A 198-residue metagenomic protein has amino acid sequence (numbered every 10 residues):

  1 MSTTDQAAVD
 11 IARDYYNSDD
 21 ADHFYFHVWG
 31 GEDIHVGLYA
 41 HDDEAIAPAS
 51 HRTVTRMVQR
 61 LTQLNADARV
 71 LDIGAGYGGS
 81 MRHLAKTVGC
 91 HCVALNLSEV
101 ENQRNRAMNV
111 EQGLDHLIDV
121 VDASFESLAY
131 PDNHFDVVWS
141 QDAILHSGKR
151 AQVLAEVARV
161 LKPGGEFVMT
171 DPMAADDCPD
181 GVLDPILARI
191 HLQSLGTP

Functional and structural regions predicted by a protein language model:
M1-Y25: N-terminal auxiliary segments of SAM/dcSAM-dependent transferases
W29-A40, E44-A66: Conserved alpha-helix/loop element of class I SAM-dependent methyltransferases that forms part of the SAM/SAH-binding
R69-D72, G79-S127: Class I SAM-dependent methyltransferase SAM/SAH-binding core
E126-V137: A short acidic, Gly/Pro-enriched loop at the edge of an enzyme's catalytic core that lines a small-molecule cofactor
V137-K149: A short SAM/SAH-binding and catalytic strip from SAM-dependent methyltransferases
A151-E166: A short glycine-rich, Lys/Arg-flanked "PGG" loop and its adjoining helix->strand segment in the class I
P172-S194: Short, glycine-/aromatic-enriched active-site segment of Class I SAM-dependent methyltransferases
